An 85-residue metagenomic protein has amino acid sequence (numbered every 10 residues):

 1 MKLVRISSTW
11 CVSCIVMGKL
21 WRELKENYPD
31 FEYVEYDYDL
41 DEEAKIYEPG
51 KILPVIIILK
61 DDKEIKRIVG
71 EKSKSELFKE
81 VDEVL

Functional and structural regions predicted by a protein language model:
M1-K2, D61: Preference for well-ordered, secondary-structure-rich cores of eukaryotic proteins
L3-V4, I56: Hydrophobic beta-strand anchors of alpha/beta hydrolase catalytic cores
R5-I6, W21, K25, P29-E43: Thiol-based oxidoreductase modules, predominantly thioredoxin-like and allied folds used for disulfide exchange
I6-K19: Conserved redox-active cysteine motifs that mediate thiol-disulfide chemistry, especially di-cysteine Cys-X(1-2)-Cys
K19, Y47, K74: Chalcogenol-based redox active-site neighborhoods
P29, K51, K63: Structured loop/turn residues at beta-strand edges in well-structured enzyme cores
Y47-I57: Structural micro-motif
I57-L85: Non-catalytic, surface beta->alpha helical segment in thiol-disulfide oxidoreductase systems
